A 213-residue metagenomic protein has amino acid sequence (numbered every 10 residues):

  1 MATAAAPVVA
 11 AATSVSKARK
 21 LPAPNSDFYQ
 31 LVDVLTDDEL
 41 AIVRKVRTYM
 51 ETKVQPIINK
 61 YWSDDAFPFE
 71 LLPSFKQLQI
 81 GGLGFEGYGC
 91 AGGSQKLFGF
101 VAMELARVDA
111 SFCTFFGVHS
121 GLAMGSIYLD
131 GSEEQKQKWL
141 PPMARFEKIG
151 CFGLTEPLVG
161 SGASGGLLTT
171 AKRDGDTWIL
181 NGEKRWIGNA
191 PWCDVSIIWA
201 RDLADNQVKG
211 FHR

Functional and structural regions predicted by a protein language model:
M1-D38: Intrinsic disorder at enzyme termini
V34-K53, I57: Mature N-terminal segment immediately following signal peptide/propeptide cleavage in secreted/periplasmic
E39, M50, V101, S132 (+2 more regions): Buried hydrophobic positions in well-ordered alpha/beta secondary-structure cores of metabolic enzymes
P56-L78: Short secondary-structure junction/hinge motifs that connect adjacent elements
K76-I149, N189-V195: Internal helix-loop-helix
V159-A163, W178: Hydrophobic, small-residue-rich alpha-helical packing segments that form membrane-like cores
T169-K172: A structural signal for short hydrophobic beta-strand segments in well-ordered beta-sheet cores
T177, N181-R213: A short core secondary-structure module
